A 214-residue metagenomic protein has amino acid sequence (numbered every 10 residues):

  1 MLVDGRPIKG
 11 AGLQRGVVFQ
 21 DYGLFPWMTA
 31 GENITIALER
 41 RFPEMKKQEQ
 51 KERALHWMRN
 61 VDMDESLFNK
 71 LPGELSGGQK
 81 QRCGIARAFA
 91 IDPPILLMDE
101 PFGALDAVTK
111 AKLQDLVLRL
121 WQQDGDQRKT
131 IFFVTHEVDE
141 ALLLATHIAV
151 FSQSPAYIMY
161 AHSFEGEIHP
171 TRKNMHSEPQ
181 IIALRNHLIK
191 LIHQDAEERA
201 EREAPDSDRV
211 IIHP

Functional and structural regions predicted by a protein language model:
M1-A11: Conserved ABC transporter NBD signature motif
V18, I85: Hydrophobic anchor residue at the start of the ABC signature
M28-A37: Short coil-to-helix segment of the ABC ATPase nucleotide-binding domain corresponding to the Q-loop/switch region
K47-S66, L118-R119: Conserved ABC ATPase "signature" region
L71-L75, Q79: Conserved ABC ATPase signature
D92: Conserved catalytic motifs of ABC-family nucleotide-binding domains
L96-D99: Catalytic Walker B motif of ABC-type/P-loop ATPase nucleotide-binding domains
